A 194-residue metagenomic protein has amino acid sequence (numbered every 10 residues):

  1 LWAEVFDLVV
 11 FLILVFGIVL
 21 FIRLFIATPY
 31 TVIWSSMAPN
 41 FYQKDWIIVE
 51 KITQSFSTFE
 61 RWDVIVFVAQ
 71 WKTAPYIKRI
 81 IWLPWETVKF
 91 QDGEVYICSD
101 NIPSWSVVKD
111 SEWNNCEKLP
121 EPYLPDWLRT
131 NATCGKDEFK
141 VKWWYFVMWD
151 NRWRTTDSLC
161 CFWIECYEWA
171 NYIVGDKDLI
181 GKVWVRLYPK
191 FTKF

Functional and structural regions predicted by a protein language model:
L1-E4, V10, F25, T31 (+1 more regions): Soluble "head" domains of membrane/secretory-pathway proteins
V19-A27: Membrane-water interface at transmembrane helix exits
